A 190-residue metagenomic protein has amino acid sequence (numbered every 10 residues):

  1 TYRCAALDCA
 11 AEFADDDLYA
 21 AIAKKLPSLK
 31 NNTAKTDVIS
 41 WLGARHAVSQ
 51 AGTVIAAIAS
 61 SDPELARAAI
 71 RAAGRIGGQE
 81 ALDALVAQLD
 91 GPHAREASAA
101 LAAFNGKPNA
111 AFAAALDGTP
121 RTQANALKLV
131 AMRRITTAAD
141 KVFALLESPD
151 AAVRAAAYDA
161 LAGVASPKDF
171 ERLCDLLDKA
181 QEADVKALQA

Functional and structural regions predicted by a protein language model:
T1-C4, D15-S28, K35-T36, A47-A59 (+5 more regions): Amphipathic alpha-helical scaffolding segments comprising HEAT/armadillo-like alpha-solenoid repeats
R3, Y19, K35, A66 (+4 more regions): Residue-level detector of extended alpha-helical repeat arrays and alpha-solenoid scaffolds
A11, S40-G43, G74, A102 (+3 more regions): Structural signature of alpha-helical solenoid repeat scaffolds
D150, R154-A165: Repeat-solenoid scaffold signature
